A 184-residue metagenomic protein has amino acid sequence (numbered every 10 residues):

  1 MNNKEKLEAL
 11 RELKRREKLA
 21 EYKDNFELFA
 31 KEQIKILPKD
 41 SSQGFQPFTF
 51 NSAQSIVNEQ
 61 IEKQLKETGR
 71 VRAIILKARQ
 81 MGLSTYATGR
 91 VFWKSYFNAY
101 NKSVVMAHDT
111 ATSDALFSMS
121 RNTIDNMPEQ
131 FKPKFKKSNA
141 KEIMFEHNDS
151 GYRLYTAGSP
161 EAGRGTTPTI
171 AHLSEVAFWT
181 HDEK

Functional and structural regions predicted by a protein language model:
N2-K184: Phosphate/NTP-binding elements of NTP-utilizing enzymes
